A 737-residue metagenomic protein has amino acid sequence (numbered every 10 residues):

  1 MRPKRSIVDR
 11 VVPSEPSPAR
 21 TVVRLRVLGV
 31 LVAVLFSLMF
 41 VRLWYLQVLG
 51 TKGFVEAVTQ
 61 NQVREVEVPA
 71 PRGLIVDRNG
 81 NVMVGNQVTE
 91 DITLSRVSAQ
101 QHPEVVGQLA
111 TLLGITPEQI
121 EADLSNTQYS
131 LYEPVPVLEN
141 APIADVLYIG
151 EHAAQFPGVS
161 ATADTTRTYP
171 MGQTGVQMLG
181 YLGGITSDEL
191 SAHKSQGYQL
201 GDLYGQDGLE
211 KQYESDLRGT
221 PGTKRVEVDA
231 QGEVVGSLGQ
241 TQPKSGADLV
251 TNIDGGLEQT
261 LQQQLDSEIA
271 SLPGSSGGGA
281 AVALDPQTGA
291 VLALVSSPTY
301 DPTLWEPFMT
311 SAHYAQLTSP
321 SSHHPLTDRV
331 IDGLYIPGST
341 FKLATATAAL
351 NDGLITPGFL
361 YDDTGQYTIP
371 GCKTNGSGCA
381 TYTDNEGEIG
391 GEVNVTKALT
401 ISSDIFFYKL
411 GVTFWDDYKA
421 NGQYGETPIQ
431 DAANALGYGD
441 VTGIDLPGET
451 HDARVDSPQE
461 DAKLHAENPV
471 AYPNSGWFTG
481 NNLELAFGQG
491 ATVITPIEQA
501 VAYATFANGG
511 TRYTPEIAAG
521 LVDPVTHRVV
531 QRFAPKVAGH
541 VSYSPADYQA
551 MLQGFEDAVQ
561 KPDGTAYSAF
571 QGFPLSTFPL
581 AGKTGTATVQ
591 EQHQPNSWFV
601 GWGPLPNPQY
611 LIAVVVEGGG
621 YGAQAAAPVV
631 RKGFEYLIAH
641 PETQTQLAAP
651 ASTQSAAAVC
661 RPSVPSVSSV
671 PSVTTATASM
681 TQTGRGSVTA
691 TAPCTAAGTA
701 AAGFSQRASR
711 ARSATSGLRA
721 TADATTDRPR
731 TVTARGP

Functional and structural regions predicted by a protein language model:
M1-M309, L334, G425-A433, V493 (+7 more regions): Periplasmic/cell-envelope proteins involved in peptidoglycan metabolism and beta-lactam response
V228-Q240, I253, G279, Q287-T340 (+3 more regions): Beta-lactam-recognizing serine transpeptidase/beta-lactamase-like catalytic domain environment
K373, G378-A380, V659-R661, P693-T695: Sequence contexts marking disulfide-bonded cysteines in secreted/extracellular proteins
R528-F533, S652-C660: Intrinsically disordered, low-complexity charged/polar segments
